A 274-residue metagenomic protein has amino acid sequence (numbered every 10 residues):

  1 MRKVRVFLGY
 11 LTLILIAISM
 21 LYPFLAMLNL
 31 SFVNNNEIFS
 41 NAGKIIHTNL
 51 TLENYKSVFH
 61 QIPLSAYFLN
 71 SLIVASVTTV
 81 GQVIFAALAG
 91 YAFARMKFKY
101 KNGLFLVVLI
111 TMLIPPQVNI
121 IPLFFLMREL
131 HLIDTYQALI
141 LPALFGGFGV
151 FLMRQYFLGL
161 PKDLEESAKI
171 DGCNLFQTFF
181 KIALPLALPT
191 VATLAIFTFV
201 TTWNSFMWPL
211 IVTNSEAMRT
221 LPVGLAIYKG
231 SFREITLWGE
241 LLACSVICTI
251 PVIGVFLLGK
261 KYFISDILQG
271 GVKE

Functional and structural regions predicted by a protein language model:
M1-K3: Short, Lys/Arg-rich, polar N-terminal cytosolic tail immediately upstream of the first transmembrane signal-anchor
R5-E274: A structural signal for multi-pass alpha-helical bundles of membrane permease subunits that mediate small-molecule
